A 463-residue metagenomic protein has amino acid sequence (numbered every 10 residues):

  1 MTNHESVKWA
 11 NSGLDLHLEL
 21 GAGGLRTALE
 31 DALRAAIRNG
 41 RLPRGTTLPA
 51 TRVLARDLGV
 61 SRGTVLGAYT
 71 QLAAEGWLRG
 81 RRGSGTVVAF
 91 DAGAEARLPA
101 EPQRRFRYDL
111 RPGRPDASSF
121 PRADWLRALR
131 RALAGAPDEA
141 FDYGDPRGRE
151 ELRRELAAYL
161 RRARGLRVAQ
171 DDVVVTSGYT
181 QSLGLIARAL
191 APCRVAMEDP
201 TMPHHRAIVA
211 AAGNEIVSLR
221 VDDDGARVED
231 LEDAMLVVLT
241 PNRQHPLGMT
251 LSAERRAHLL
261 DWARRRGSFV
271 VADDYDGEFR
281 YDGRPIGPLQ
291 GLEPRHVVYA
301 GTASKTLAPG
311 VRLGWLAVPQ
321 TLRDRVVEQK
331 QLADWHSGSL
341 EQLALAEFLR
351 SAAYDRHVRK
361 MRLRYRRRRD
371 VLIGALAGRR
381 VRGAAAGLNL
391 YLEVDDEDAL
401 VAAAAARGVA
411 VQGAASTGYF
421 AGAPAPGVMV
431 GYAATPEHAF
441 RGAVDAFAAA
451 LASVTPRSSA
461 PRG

Functional and structural regions predicted by a protein language model:
M1-A132, A136, F141, L152 (+9 more regions): N-terminal basic, amphipathic alpha-helical segments
T47, D199, H204-I208, L259 (+5 more regions): A generic "structured core" feature
G113-D116, P241-H245, K305, T435: Short glycine-rich anion-binding loops that position phosphate/pyrophosphate groups of nucleotides and phosphorylated
E139-R266, E278-V298, Y365, D396-E397 (+2 more regions): Conserved core of the PLP fold type I
E215, F269, V409-A410: Residue-level detector of anion-binding/catalytic polar loops
E293-R325, S337-L340: Active-site PLP attachment segment
